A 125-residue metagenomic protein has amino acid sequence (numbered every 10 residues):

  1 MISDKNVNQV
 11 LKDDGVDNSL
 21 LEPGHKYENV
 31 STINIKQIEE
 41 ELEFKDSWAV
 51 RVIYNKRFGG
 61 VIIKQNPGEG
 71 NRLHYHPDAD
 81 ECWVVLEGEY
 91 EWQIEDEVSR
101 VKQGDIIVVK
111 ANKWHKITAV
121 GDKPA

Functional and structural regions predicted by a protein language model:
M1-G59, R72: A short, N-terminal "cap"/entry segment at the start of jelly-roll beta-barrel domains of the cupin/DSBH fold
V50-Y54, I62-K64, N71-P77, T118-V120: Short histidine-centered beta-strand/loop micro-motifs that create catalytic or ligand/metal-coordination sites
I62, V108, D122-A125: A short hydrophobic beta-strand segment most commonly corresponding to one strand of the jelly-roll/cupin
I63-N66, Y75-Q93: Short, conserved beta-strand element in jelly-roll/cupin
R72-L73, W92-Q93, V109, H115-G121: Short beta-strand His + acidic residue motifs that chelate non-heme Fe in jelly-roll/DSBH and cupin folds
E89-E91, V98, W114, P124: Structural motif
D96-N112: Short acidic-glycine-tyrosine-enriched beta hairpin
